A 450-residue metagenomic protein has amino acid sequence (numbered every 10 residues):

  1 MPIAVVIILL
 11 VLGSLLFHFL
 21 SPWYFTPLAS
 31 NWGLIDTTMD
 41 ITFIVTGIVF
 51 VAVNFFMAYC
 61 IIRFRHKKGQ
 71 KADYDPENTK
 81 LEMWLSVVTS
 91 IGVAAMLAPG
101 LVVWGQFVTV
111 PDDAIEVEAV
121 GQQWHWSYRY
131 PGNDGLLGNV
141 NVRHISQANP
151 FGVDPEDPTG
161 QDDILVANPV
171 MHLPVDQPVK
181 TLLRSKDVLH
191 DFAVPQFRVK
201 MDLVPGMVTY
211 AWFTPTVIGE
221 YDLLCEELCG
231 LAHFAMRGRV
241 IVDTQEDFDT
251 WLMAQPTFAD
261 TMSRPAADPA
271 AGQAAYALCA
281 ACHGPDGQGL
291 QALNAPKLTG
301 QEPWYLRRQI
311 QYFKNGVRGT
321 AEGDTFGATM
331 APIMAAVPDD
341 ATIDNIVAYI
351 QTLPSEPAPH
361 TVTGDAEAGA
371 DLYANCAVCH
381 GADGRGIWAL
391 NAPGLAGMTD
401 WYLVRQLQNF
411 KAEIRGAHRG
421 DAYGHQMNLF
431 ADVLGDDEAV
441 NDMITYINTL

Functional and structural regions predicted by a protein language model:
M1-F19, I48-F55: Alpha-helical transmembrane segments of integral membrane proteins, especially early/N-terminal helices
L16-M39, N54, I61-A266: Non-transmembrane, membrane-proximal soluble domains of secreted or membrane proteins
T38-A52: Alpha-helical transmembrane segments
P215, L224-E227, Q273-H283, N294-R308 (+1 more regions): Extended non-catalytic domains of envelope/secretory-pathway proteins
E226-G230, C282-G289, T299, N315 (+5 more regions): Detector for the c-type heme attachment site
M236, Q291-K297, F313-D344, A358-G364 (+2 more regions): Axial heme c-ligation environment in periplasmic c-type cytochrome domains
A259-L290, E302, A358-I387: Sequence/structural segment immediately N-terminal to covalent heme-attachment motifs in c-type and related
P303, R307-K314, I343-V347, Q351 (+4 more regions): An amphipathic alpha-helix signature
